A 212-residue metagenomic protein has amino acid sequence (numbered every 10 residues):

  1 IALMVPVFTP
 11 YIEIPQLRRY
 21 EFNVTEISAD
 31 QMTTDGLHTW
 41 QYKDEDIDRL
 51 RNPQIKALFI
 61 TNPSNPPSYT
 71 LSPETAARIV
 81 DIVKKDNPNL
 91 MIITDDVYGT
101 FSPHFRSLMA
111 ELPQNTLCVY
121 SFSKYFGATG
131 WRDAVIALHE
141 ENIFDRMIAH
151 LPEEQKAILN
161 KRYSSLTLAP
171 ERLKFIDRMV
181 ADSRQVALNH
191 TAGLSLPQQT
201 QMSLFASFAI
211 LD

Functional and structural regions predicted by a protein language model:
I1-D212: PLP-dependent class I/II
